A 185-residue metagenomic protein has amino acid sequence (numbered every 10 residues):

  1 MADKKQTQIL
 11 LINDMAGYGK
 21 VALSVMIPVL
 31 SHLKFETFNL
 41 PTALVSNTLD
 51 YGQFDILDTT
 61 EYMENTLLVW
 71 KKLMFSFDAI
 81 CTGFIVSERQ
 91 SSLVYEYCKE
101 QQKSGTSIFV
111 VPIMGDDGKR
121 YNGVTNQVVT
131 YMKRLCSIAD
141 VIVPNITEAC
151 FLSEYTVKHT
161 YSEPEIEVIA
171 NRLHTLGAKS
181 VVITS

Functional and structural regions predicted by a protein language model:
A2-V110, M114-N122: Conserved N-terminal subdomain of the carbohydrate kinase-like
G123-S185: Conserved phosphate/ATP/ADP-binding segment of small-molecule kinases
